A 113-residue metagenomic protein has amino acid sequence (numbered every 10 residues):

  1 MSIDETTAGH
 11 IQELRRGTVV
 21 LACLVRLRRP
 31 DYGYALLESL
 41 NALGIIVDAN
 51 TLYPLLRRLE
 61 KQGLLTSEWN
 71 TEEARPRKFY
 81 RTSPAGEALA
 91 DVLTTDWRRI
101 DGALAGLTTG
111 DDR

Functional and structural regions predicted by a protein language model:
M1-Q12: Short, Lys/Arg-enriched N-terminal segment that forms or immediately precedes the first helix of a structured domain
I11-Y53: N-terminal helix-turn-helix DNA-binding core of bacterial DNA-binding proteins
A49, R75-P76: Short, aromatic/basic-enriched loop-to-helix "N-cap" motif that marks the start of an alpha-helix at regulatory
R58: Alpha-helical DNA-recognition elements
Q62-R75, R81: Beta-hairpin "wing" of winged helix-turn-helix
P76-L93: Basic, amphipathic "hinge/linker" alpha-helix immediately C-terminal to the N-terminal HTH DNA-binding motif
A88-R113: Amphipathic alpha-helical dimerization/coiled-coil segments that flank or bridge DNA-binding/regulatory modules
